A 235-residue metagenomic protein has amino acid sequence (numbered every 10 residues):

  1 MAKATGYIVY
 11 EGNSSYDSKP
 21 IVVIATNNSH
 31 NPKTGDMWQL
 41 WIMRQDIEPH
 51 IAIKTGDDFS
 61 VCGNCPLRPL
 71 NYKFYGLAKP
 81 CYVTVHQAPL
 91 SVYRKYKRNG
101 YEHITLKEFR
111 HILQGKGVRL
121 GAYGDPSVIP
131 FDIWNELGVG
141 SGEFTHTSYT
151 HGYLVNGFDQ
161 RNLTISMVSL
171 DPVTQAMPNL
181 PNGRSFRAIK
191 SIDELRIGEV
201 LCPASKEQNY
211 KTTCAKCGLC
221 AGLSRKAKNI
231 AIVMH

Functional and structural regions predicted by a protein language model:
M1-H235: Class I S-adenosyl-L-methionine
